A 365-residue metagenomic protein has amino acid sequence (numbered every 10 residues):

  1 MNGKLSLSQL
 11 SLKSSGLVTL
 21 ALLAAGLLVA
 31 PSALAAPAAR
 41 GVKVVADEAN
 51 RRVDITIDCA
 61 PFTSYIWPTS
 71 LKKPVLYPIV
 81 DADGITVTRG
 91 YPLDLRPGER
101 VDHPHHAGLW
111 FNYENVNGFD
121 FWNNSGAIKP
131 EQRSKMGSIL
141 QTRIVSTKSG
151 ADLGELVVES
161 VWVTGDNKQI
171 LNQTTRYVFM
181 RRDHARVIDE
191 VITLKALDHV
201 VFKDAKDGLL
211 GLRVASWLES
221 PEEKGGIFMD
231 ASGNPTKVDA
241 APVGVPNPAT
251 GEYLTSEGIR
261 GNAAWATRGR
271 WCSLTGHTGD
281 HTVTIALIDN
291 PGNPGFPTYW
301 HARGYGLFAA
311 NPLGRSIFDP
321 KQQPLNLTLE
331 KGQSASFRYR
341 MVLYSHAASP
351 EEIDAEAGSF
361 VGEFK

Functional and structural regions predicted by a protein language model:
M1-K13: N-terminal secretory signal peptides that target proteins for export/translocation
S15-A30: Bacterial N-terminal signal peptides
P31-A35: Sec/Tat signal peptide C-region and signal peptidase I cleavage site
A36-P104, R182, A205, A348 (+1 more regions): Beta-strand-rich N-terminal accessory domains
Y65-L71, V75-V80, R181-M229: Acidic (Asp/Glu-rich), glycine- and aromatic
H103-H184: Extended, loop-rich substrate-binding clefts of extracytoplasmic carbohydrate-active enzymes
K206-G295: Active-site/ligand-binding surface loops and adjacent short beta/alpha elements that line catalytic pockets across
I285-K365: Beta-strand-rich recognition/accessory modules
